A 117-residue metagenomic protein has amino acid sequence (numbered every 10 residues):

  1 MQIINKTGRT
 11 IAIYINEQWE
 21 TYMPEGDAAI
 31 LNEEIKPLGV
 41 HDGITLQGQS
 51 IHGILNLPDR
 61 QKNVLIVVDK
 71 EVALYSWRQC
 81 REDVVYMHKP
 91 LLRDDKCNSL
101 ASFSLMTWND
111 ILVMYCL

Functional and structural regions predicted by a protein language model:
Q2, Q18-L117: Intrinsically disordered, low-complexity segments enriched in small/polar residues
I3-T7: Asparagine-centered strand-capping/turn motif at beta-strand->loop junctions
T10-I15: Short N-terminal binding/cap micro-motifs at the start of the first secondary-structure element
